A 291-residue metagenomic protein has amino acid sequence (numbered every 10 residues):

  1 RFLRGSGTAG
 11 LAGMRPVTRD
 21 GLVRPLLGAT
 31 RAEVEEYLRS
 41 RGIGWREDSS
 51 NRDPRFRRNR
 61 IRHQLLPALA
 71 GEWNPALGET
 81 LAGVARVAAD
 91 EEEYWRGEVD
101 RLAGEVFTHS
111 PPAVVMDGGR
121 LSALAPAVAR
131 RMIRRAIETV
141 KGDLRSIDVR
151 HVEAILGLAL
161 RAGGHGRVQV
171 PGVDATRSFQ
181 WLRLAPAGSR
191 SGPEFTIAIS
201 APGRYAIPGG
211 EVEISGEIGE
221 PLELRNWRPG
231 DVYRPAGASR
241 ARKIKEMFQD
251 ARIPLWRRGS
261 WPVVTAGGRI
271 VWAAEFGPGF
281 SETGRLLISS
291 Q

Functional and structural regions predicted by a protein language model:
R1-L27: A mobile, often basic/glycine-rich helix-loop segment that functions as the active-site lid/recognition loop
L3, P16-R19, N59, H63 (+2 more regions): AMP-forming adenylation/ATP pyrophosphatase catalytic core
L38, R58: Conserved "landmark" site that anchors the functional core of diverse proteins
R52-R57: Noncatalytic alpha-helical scaffolds and linker/capping helices
A68-T80: Inter-helical turn/loop segments and adjacent helix faces that build the functional surface of alpha-helical bundle
